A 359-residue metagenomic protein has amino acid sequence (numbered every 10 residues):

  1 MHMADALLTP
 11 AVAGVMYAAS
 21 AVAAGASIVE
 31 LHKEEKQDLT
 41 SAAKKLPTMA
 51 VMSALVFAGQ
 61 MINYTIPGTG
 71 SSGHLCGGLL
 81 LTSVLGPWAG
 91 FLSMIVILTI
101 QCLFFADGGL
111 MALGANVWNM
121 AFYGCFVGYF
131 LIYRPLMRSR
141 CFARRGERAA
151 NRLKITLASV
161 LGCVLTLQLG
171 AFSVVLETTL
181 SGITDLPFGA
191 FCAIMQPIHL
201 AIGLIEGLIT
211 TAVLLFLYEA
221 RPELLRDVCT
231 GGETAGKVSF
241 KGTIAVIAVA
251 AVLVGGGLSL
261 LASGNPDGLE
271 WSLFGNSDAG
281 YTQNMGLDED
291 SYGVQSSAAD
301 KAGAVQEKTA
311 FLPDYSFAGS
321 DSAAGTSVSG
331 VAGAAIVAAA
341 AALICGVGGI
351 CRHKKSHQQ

Functional and structural regions predicted by a protein language model:
M1-A13, T40-A42, G70-S71, T82 (+4 more regions): Interfacial loop-to-helix junctions that mark the boundaries of transmembrane helices in multi-pass membrane
M1-A6, S297-A342: Individual transmembrane alpha-helix segments
H2-L81: Hydrophobic transmembrane alpha-helices
Q60, Y64-G128: Alpha-helical membrane segments and adjacent membrane-interface helices in multi-pass membrane proteins
M120-G170, V174: Short helix-perturbing small/polar motifs within transmembrane alpha-helices
A158-G162, S173-K237, G242-T243: Glycine-rich ThDP/TPP pyrophosphate-binding loop and its adjacent helix/strand module within ThDP-dependent enzymes
G236-S259: Internal/C-terminal transmembrane anchor helices
V252-E307: Aromatic-rich transmembrane-lumenal/periplasmic boundary elements in polytopic membrane proteins
